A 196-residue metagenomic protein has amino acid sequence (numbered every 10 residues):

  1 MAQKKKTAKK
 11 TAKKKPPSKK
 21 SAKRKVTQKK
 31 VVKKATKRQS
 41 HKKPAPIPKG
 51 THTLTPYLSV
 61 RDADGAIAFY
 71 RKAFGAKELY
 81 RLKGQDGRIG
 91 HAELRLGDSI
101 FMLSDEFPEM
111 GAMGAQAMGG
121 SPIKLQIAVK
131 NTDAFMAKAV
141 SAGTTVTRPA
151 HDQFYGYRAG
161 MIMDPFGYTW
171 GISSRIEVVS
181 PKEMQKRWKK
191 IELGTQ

Functional and structural regions predicted by a protein language model:
A2-Q3, T7-T36, S40: Low-complexity, polybasic segments enriched for Lys interleaved with small residues
K29-Y57, I67-A68, F74-M163, I172-Q196: Vicinal oxygen chelate
V60-D64: Short acidic-aromatic low-complexity motifs
F166: C-terminal catalytic core of tyrosine-transesterase DNA break-rejoin enzymes
